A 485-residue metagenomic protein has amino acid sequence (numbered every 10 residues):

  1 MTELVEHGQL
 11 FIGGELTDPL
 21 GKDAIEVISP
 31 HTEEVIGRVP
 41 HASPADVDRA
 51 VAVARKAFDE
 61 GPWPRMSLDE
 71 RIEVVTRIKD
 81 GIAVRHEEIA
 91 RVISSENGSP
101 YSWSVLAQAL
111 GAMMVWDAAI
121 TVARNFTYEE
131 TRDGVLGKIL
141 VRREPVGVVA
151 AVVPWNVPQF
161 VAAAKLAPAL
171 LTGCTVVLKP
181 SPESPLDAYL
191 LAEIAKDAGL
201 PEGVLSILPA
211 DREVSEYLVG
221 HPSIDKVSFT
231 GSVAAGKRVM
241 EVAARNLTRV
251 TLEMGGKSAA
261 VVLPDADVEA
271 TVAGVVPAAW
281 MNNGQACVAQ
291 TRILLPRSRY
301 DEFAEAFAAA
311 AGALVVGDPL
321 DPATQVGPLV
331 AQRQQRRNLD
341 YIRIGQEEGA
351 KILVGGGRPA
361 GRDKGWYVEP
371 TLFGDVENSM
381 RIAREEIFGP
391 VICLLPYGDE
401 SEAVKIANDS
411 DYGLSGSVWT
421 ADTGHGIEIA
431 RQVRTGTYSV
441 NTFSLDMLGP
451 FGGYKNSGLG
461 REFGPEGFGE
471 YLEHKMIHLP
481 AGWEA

Functional and structural regions predicted by a protein language model:
M1-V39, E70-E73, R77, A123 (+4 more regions): Terminal low-complexity tails and localization/encapsulation signals of metabolic enzymes
T32-R38, I224, V261, V315-V316 (+4 more regions): Conserved C-terminal structural/oligomerization subdomain of aldehyde/semialdehyde dehydrogenase
E33, R71, I93, G173 (+9 more regions): Residue-level signal for inorganic ion chemistry
I36-A42, D59-W63, A151, A260-L263 (+5 more regions): Short, well-ordered beta-strand elements within core beta-sheets of diverse protein domains
I36-F126: Glycine-rich loop-to-alpha-helix module at the N-terminal edge of alpha/beta enzyme cores
F58, P62, K79-H86, A90 (+19 more regions): Structural signal for hydrophobic packing residues in well-ordered secondary-structure cores of soluble enzyme domains
Y128-A270, Y397: Rossmann-like NAD(P) dinucleotide-binding subdomain of oxidoreductase/dehydrogenase enzymes
A234-E377, V440: ALDH superfamily catalytic-core signature
